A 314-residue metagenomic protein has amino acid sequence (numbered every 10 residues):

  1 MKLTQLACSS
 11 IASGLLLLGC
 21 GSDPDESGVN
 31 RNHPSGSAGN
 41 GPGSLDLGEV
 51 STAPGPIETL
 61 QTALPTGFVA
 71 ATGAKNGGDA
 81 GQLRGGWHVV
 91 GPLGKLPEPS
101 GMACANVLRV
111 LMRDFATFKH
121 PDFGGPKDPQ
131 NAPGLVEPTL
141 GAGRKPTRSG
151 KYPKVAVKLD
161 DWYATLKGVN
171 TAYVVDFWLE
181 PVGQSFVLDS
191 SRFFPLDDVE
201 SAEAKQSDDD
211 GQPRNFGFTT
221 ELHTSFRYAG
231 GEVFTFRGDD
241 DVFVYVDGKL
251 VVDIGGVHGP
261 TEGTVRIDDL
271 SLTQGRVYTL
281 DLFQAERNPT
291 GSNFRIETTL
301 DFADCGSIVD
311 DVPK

Functional and structural regions predicted by a protein language model:
M1-L18: Sec-dependent bacterial lipoprotein signal peptides
L17-T62, T66, A71-T72, D79: Ser/Thr-rich, Pro/Gly/Ala-heavy low-complexity intrinsically disordered linkers and tails of secreted extracellular
Q61-G230: Extended carbohydrate-recognition surfaces in non-catalytic/accessory domains of CAZymes and lectin-like proteins
G231-V244, L280: Aromatic-lined ligand-binding clefts that engage carbohydrates, nucleic acids, or primary amines
D241-D253: Short, surface-exposed beta-strand/strand-loop-strand elements in extracellular ectodomains
L250-I267: Short, solvent-exposed beta-strand-to-loop segments that form ligand-recognition rims of beta-rich domains
G275-V277: Extracellular Ig-like/FN3 beta-sandwich strand-entry sites
D281-G291: Short beta-strand-plus-loop segments that form exposed binding edges in beta-rich domains
